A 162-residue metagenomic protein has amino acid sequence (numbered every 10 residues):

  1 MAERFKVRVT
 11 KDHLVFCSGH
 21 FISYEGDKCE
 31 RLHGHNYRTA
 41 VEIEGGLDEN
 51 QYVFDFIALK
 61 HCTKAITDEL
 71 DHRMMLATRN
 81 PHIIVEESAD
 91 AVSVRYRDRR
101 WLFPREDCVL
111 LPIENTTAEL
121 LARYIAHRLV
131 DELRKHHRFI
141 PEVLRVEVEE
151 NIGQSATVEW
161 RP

Functional and structural regions predicted by a protein language model:
M1-P162: Charge-rich, low-complexity N-terminal segments
